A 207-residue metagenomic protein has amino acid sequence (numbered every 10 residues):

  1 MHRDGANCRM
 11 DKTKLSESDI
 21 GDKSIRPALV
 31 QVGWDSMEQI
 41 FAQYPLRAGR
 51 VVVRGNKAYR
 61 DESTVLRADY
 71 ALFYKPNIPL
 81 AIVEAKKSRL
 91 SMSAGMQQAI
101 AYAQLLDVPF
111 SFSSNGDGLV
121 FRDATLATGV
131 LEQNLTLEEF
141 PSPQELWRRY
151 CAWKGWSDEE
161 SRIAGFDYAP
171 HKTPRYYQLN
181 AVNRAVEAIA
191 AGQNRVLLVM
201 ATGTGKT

Functional and structural regions predicted by a protein language model:
H2-T207: ATP-dependent helicase/translocase motor core
